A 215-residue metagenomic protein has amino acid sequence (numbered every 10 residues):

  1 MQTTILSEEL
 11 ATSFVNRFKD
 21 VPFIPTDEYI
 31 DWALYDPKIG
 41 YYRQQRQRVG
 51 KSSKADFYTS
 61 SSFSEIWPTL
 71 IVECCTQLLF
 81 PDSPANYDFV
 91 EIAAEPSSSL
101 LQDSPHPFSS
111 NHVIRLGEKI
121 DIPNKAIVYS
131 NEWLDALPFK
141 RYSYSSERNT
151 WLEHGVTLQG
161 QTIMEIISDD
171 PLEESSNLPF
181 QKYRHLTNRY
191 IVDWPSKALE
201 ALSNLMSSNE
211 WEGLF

Functional and structural regions predicted by a protein language model:
M1-K125, Y142: Rossmann-like AdoMet
T12-N16, N124, Y129-F215: Class I S-adenosyl-L-methionine
